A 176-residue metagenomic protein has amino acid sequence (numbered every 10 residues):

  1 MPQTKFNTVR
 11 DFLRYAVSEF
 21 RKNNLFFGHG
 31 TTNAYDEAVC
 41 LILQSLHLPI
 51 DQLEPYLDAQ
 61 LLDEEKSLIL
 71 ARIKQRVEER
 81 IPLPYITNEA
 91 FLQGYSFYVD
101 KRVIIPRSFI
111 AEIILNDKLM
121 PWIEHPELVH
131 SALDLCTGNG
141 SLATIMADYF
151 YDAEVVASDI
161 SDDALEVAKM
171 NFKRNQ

Functional and structural regions predicted by a protein language model:
M1-P2, L135: Extended hydrophobic/aromatic-rich secondary-structure runs
P2-L92: N-terminal auxiliary segments of SAM/dcSAM-dependent transferases
S67-Y151, V155-M170: SAM-dependent Rossmann-like transferase core, predominantly class I methyltransferases with a strong bias toward
K173: Basic phosphate/pyrophosphate-binding loop/patch that engages nucleotide-derived ligands
Q176: Conserved SAM-binding strand-loop segment of SAM-dependent methyltransferases
